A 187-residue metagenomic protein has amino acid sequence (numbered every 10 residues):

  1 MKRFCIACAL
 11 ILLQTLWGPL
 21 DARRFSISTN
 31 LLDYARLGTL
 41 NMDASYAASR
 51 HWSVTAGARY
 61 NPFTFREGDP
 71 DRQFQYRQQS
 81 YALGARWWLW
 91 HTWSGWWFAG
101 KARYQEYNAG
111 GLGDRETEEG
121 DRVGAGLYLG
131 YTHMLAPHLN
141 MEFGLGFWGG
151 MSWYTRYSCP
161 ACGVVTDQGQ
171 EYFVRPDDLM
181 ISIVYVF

Functional and structural regions predicted by a protein language model:
M1, T29, G100-A102: Generic cytosolic/nucleocytoplasmic N-terminal low-complexity/intrinsically disordered segments
M1-R24, F187: Cleavable N-terminal export/targeting peptides
G18-P70, Y172, L179-F187: Short glycine/proline- and aromatic-enriched beta-strand/turn motifs that initiate or cap beta-hairpins
R24-I27, R66-D69, G110-G113, C162-Q168: Extracytoplasmic loops and strand-loop junctions of Gram-negative outer membrane beta-barrel proteins
Y46-F143, S182-Y185: Gram-negative (and chloroplast) outer-membrane scaffold detector with strong preference for beta-barrel transmembrane
A136-F187: Predominantly the C-terminal beta-signal and adjacent terminal strand-loop region of outer-membrane beta-barrel
